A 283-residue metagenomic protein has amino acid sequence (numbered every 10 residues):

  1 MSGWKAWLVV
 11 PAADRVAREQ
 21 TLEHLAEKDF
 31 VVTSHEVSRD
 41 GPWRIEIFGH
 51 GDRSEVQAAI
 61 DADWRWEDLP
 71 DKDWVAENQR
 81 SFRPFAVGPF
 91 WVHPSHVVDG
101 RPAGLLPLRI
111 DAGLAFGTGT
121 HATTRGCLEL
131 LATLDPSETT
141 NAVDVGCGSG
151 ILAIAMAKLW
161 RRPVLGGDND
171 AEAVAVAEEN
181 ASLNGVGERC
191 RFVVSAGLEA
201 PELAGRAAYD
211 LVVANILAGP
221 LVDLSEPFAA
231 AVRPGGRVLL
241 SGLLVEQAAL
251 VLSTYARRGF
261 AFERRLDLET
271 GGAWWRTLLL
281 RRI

Functional and structural regions predicted by a protein language model:
S2-P102: N-terminal auxiliary segments of SAM/dcSAM-dependent transferases
P11, D68, G117, V145 (+3 more regions): Active-site-adjacent beta-strand anchor residues
V32, W64, V164, F262-E263: Hydrophobic anchor at the start of a short beta-strand that flanks the dinucleotide cofactor-binding loop
T33, E46, L165, R191 (+1 more regions): A structural signal for isolated positions on well-ordered beta-strands in alpha/beta enzyme cores
D73-S137: SAM-dependent Rossmann-like transferase core, predominantly class I methyltransferases with a strong bias toward
L114, T118-A200: Conserved SAM/SAH cofactor-binding pocket of Class I
N169-I283: S-adenosylmethionine
